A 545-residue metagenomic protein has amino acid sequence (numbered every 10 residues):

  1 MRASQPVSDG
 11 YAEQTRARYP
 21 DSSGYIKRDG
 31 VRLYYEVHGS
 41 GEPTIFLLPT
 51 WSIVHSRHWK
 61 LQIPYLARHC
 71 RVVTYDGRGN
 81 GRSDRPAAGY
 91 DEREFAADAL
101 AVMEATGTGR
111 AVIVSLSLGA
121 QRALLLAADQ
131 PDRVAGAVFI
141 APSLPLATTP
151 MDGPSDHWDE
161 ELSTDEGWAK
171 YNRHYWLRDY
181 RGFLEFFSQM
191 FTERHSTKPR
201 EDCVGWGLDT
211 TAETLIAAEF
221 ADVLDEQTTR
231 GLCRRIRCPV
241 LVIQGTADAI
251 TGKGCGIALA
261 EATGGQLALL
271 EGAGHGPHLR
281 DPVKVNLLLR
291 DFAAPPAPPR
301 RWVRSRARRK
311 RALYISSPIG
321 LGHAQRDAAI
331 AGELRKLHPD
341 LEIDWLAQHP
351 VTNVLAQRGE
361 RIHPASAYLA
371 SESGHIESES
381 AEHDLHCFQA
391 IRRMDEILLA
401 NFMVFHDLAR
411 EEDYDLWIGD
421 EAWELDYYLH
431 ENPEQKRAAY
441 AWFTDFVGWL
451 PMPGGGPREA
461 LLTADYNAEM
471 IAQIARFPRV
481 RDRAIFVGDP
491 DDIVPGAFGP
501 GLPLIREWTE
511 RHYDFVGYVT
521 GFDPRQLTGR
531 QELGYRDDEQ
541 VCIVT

Functional and structural regions predicted by a protein language model:
K27, V31-D84: Conserved HGGG/HGGXW glycine-rich cap/lid loop of the alpha/beta-hydrolase fold
K60, T74-L118, L287: Active-site loop/oxyanion-hole signature of alpha/beta-hydrolase fold enzymes
A128, A135-H174: Flexible "cap/lid" loop of the alpha/beta hydrolase fold
T149, E166-Q227, L232: Conserved alpha/beta-hydrolase catalytic His-Asp/Glu region
I236, V242-Q244, D248: Short beta-strand/loop motif that positions the catalytic acidic residue of the alpha/beta-hydrolase fold
G264-W302: Catalytic active-site module of serine/aspartate enzymes centered on a nucleophile-bearing elbow/loop
L341-R392: Conserved nucleotide-sugar phosphate-binding/catalytic loop shared by glycosyltransferases and other
P451, A460-T545: A nucleotide-sugar donor-handling region in carbohydrate enzymes
